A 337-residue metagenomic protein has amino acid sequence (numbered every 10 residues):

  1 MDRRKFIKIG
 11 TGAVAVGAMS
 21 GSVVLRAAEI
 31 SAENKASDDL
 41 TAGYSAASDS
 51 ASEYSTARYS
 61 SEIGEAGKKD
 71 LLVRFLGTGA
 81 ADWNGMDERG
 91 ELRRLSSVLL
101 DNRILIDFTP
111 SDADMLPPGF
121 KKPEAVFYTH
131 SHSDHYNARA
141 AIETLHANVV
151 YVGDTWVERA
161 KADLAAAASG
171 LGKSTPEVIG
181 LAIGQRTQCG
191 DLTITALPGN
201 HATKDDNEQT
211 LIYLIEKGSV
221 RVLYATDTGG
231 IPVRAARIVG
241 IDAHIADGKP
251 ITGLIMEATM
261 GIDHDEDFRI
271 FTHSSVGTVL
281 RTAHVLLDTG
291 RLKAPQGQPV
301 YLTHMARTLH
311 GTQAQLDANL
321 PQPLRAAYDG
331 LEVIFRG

Functional and structural regions predicted by a protein language model:
K5-R26: N-terminal export signals
G17, G64-G119, E208-D227: Conserved beta-strand hairpin/beta-sheet module of binuclear metal-dependent hydrolase folds, prominently
S22-K69: C-terminal segment of N-terminal export signals and the immediately downstream linker at the start of the mature
Y59-D70, D154-L211, E216-S219, L324-V333: Metallo-beta-lactamase
V73, H130, I194, D227 (+2 more regions): Divalent metal-coordination and catalytic microenvironments
T78-A80, R103, F108-S111, S131 (+5 more regions): Active-site metal-binding loops of divalent metal-dependent hydrolases
F108-E158, D247-L254: Active-site metal-binding motif and surrounding structural segment of the metallo-beta-lactamase
P232-I334: Cap/insert and terminal regions of metallo-dependent hydrolase folds
